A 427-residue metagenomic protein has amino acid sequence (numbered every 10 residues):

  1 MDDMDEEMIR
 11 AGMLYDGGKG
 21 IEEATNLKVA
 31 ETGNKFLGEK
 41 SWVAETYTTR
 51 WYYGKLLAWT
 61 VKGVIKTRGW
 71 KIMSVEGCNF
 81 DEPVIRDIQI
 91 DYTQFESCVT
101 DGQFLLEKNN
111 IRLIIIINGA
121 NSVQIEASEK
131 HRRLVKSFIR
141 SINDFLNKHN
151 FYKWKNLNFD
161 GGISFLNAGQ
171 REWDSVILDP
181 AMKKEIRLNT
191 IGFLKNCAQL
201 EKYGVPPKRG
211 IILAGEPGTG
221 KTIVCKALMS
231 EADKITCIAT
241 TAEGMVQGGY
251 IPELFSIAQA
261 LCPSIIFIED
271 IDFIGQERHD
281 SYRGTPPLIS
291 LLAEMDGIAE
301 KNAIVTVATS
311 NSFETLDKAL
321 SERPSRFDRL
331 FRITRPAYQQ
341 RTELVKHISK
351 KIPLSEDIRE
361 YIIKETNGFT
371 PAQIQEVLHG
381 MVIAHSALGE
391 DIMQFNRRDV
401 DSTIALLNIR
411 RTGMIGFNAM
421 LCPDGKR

Functional and structural regions predicted by a protein language model:
M1-K195, P207-K208, E243, G425-R427: AAA+ P-loop ATPase mechanoenzymes
G69, R86-Q94, S175, I212-V224 (+4 more regions): Short, charged low-complexity intrinsically disordered segments located at boundaries of structured domains
L113, R133, G284, R411-T412: Positively charged, low-complexity intrinsically disordered regions
S128-E129, R332, I363-N367: Short, glycine/charged-rich beta-strand-loop motifs at protein surfaces that mediate ligand recognition and catalysis
L134-S141, V224, L344, V377: Hydrophobic side chains in well-ordered alpha-helices
R140-N150, E172, A239-A242, Q247 (+3 more regions): General structural signal for secondary-structure boundaries
W173-E360: Walker A/P-loop NTP-binding motif of AAA+ ATPase domains
R323, Y338-R427: C-terminal alpha-helical "lid" subdomain
